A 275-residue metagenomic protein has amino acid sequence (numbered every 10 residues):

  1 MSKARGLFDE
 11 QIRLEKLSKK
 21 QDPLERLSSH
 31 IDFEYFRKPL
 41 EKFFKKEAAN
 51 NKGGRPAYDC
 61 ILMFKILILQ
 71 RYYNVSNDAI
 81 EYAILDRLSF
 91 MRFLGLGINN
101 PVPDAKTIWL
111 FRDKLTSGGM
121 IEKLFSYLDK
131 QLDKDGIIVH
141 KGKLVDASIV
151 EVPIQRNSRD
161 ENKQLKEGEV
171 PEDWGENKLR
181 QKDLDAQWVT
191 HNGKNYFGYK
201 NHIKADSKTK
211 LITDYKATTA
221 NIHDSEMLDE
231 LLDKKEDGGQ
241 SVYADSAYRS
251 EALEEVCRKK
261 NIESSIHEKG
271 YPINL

Functional and structural regions predicted by a protein language model:
M1-E41: Charged, often Cys/His-bearing segments associated with DNA-binding zinc-finger transcription factors
I12-R13, L94-G95, G136-I137, K235: Short hydrophobic "helix-edge" motifs at membrane interfaces and signal-peptide entry regions
D22, L62, Y199: Short beta-strand or tight-loop elements that sit immediately N-terminal to catalytic metal-binding acidic residues
E25-I68: Basic, short loop/linker segments at the boundary and entry of helix-turn-helix/winged-helix-like folds
R55-K123: Short, positively charged, Gly/Tyr-enriched micro-motifs that form contact patches at catalytic or ligand/partner
Y82-L85, P103-E263, H267-K269: Polybasic low-complexity intrinsically disordered regions
Y271-N274: Short gly/pro/ser/thr-enriched loop/turn and capping motifs at secondary-structure boundaries
